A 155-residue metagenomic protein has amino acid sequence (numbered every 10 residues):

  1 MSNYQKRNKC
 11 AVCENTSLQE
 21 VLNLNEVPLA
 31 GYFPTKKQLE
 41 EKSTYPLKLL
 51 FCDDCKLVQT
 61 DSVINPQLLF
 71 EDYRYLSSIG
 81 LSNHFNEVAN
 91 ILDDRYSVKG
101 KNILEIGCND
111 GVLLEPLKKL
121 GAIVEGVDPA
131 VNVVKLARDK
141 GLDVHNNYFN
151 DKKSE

Functional and structural regions predicted by a protein language model:
S2-G80: N-terminal juxtadomain amphipathic helix that follows a signal peptide/anchor or precedes a small N-terminal auxiliary
S82-K99: Conserved alpha-helix/loop element of class I SAM-dependent methyltransferases that forms part of the SAM/SAH-binding
K99-N109: Conserved class I S-adenosyl-L-methionine
D110-G121: Conserved SAM-binding loop of SAM-dependent methyltransferases across substrates and taxa, primarily the Class I
I123-D128: Conserved SAM-binding motif I beta-strand of class I
A130-N132: Conserved SAM/SAH-binding beta-strand->alpha-helix loop
A137-R138: Conserved SAM-binding loop
G141-K153: Conserved SAM-binding strand-loop segment of SAM-dependent methyltransferases
